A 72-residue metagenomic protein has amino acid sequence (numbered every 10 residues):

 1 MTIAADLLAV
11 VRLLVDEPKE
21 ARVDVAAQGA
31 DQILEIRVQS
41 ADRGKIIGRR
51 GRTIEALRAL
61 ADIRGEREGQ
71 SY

Functional and structural regions predicted by a protein language model:
M1-K45, T53-Y72: RNA-contacting regions in translation and RNA-metabolism proteins, encompassing KH/S1 modules where present
